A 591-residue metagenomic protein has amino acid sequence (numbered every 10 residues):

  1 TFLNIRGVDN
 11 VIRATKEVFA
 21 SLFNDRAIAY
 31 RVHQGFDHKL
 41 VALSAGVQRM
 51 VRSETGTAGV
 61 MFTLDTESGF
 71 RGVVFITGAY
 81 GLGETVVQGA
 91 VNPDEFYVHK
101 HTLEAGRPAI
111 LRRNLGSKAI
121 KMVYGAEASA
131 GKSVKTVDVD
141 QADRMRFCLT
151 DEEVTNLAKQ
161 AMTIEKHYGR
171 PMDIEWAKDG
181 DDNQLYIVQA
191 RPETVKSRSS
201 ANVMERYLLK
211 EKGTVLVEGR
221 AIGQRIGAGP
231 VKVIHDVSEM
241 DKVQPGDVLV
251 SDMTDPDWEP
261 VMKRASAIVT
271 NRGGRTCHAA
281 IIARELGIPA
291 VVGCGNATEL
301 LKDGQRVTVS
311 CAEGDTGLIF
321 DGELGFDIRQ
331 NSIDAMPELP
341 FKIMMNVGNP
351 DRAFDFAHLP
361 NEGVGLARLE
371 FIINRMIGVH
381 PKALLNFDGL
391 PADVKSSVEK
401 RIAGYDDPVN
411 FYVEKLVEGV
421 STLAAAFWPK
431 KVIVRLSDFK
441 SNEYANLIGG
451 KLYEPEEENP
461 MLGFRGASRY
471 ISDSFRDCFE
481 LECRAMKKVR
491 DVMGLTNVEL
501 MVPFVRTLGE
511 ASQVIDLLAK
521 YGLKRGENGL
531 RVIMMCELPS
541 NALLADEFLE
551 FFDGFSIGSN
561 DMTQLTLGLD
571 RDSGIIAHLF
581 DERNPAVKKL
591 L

Functional and structural regions predicted by a protein language model:
T1-S68, A79, S133-H167, P171: Extended, highly charged
F2-A29, S53-A128, V188-R220, R264-N271 (+5 more regions): Extended active-site and interfacial segments that coordinate phosphate-rich ligands in large catalytic machineries
V8, M50-E54, D65-S68, G78-T85 (+20 more regions): Short, glycine-/Ser/Thr-/acidic-enriched flexible segments
S44, G59-V60, G72-V73, P171-D173 (+11 more regions): Beta-sheet entry/capping signal
E54, A161, N331-L591: Conserved alpha/beta-domain cores
V73-D173, K178-D179, T214-A228, S251 (+5 more regions): Conserved catalytic alpha/beta cores of large enzymes that bind or transform nucleotide phosphates and polynucleotides
K100-T102, R113-K135, K166-K212, E299 (+6 more regions): Terminal amphipathic helices with adjacent charged low-complexity linkers/tails
D181-D182, P192-S197, N202, L216-A221 (+3 more regions): Acidic, glycine-rich flexible loop/linker segments
